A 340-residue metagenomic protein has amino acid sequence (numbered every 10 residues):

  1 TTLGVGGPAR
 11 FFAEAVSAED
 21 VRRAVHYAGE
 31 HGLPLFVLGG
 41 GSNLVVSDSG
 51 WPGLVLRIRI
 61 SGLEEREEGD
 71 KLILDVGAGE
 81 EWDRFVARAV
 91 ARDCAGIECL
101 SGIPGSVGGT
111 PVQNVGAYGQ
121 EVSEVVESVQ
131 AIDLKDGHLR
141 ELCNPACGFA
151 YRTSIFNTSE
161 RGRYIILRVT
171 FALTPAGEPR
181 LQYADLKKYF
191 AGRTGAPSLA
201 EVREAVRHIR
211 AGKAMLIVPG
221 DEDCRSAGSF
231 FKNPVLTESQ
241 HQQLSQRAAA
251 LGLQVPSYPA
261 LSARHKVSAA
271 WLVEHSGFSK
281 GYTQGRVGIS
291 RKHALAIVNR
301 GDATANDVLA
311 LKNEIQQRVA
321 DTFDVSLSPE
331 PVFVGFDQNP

Functional and structural regions predicted by a protein language model:
T1-K135: Anion-binding (especially nucleotide phosphate/pyrophosphate-binding) glycine-rich loop and adjoining beta-alpha core
T2, L139-N306, T322-P340: Phosphate/pyrophosphate- and phosphate-bearing ligand-binding catalytic cores of soluble enzymes
Y27, L311-E314, R318: Structural preference for long, well-ordered alpha-helical segments within the folded cores of structured domains
D83, V267, R291, N313-E314: A generic alpha-helix surface/boundary motif
C94, A305-L311: Beta-rich strand-turn-strand
